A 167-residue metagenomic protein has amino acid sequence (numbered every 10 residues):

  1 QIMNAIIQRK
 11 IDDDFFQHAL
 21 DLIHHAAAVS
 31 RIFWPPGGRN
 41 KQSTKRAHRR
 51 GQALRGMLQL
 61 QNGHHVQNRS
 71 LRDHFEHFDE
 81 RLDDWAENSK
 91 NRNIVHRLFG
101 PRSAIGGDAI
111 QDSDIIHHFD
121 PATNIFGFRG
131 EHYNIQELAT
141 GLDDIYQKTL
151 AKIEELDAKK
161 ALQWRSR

Functional and structural regions predicted by a protein language model:
N4-M57: Short, contiguous, well-structured surface segments enriched in hydrophobic/aromatic residues
A5-F16, Q52-R167: Acidic, Ser/Thr/Gly/Pro-rich intrinsically disordered interaction regions
